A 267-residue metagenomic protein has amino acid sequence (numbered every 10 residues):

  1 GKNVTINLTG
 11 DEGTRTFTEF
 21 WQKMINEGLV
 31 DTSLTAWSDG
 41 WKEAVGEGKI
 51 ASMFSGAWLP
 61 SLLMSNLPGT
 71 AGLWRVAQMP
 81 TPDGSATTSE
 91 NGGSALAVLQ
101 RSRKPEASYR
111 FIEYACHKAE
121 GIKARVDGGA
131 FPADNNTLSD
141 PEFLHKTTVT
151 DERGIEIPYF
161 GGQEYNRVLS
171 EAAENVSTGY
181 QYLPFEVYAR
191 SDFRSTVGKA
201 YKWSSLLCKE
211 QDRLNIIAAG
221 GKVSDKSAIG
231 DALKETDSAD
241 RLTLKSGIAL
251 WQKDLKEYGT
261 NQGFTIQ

Functional and structural regions predicted by a protein language model:
K2-L34, R75, M79: Glycine-centered hinge/linker elements that transmit conformational signals in sensory and ligand-binding systems
N3-L8, A97, K234-D237: Second-shell loop/turn segments in exported
T14-Q22, K42, G46, P60 (+5 more regions): Extracytoplasmic/secreted envelope proteins and their assembly/folding machinery, especially bacterial periplasmic
N26, R167-Q267: Conserved C-terminal helix/tail region of periplasmic/extracytoplasmic solute-binding proteins
E27-L34, M53, G72-V76, G121-D127: Acidic/polar loop patches that form or flank catalytic/metal-binding clefts of enzymes that bind anionic ligands
S33-E47, T81: Short helix-initiation/N-cap motifs at beta->coil->alpha
E47-G56: Alpha-to-beta junction loops
L59-T70, G84-K199: C-terminal lobe and pocket-closing loops of periplasmic/extracytoplasmic Venus-flytrap solute-binding proteins
